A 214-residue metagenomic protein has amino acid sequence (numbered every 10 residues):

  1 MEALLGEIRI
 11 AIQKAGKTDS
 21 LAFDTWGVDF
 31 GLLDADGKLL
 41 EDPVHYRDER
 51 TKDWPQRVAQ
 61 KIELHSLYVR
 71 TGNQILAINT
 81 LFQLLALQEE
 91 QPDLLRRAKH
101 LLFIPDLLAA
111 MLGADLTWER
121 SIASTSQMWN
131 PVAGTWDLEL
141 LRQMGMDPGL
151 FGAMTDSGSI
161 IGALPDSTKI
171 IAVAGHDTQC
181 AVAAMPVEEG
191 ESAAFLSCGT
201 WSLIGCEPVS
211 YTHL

Functional and structural regions predicted by a protein language model:
M1-D42, D53, R57, V69 (+3 more regions): N-terminal glycine/serine-rich phosphate-binding loop of ATP-dependent small-molecule kinases, especially carbohydrate
T18-T25, L101, I171-V182, A193-S197 (+1 more regions): Short glycine-aspartate micro-motif
V28, D106, W201-S202: Change "...and in nucleic-acid phosphodiester-cleaving endonucleases..." to "...and in nucleic-acid processing enzymes
D48: Carbohydrate-associated surface elements
L67-T178: Gly/Ser/Thr-rich active-site cleft segment
A184-G190: Alpha-helix C-terminal capping segments
T212-H213: Conserved small/polar residues in nucleotide/adenosyl-binding loops
